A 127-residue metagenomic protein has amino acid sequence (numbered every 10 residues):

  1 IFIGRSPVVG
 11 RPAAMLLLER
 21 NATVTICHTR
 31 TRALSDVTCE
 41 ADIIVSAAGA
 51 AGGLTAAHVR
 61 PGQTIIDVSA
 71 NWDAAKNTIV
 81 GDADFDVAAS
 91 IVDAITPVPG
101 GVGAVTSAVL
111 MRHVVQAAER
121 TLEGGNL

Functional and structural regions predicted by a protein language model:
I1-T64, V68, K76-A89: Glycine-rich phosphate/diphosphate-binding loop of Rossmann-like nucleotide-binding domains
D42, N126-L127: C-terminal interaction appendages of subunits in large macromolecular complexes
P61, I66-N126: Rossmann-fold NAD(P)-binding glycine/threonine-rich loop
